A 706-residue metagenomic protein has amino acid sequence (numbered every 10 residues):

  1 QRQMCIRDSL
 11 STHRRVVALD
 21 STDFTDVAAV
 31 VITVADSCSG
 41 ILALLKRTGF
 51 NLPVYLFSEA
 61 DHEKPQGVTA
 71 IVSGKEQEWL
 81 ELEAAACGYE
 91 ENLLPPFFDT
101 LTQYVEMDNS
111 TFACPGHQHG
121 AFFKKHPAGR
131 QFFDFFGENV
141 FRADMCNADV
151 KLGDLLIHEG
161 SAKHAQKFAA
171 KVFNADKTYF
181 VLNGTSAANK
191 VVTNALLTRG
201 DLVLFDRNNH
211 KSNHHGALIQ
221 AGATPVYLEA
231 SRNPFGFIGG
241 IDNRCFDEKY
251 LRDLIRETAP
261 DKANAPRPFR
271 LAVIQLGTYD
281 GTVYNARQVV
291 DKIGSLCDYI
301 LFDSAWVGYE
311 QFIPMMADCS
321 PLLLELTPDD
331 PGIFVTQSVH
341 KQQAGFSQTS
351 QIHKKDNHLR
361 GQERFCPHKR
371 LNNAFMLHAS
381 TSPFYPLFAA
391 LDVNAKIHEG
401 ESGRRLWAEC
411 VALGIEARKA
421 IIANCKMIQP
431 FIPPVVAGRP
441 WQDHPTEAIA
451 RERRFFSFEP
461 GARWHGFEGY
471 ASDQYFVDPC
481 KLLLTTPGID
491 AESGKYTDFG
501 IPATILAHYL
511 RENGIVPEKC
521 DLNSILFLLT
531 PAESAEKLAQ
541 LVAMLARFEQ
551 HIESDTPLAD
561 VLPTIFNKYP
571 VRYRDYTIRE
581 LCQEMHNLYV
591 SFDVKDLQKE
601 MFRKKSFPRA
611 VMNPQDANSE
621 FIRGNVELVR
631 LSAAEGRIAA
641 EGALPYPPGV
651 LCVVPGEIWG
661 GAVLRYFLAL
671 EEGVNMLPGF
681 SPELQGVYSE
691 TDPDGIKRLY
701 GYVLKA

Functional and structural regions predicted by a protein language model:
R2-I6: Short, small-residue-biased leader/transition segments that mark boundaries at the very start of proteins
S11, V16, T22-V34, S39 (+5 more regions): Non-catalytic terminal extensions of PLP-dependent enzymes
A28-V31, K177, L202, L271: Structural motif
L44-F50, P328-D330: Short, conserved loop/helix-junction motifs that constitute active-site signature segments in enzyme catalytic cores
V54-E59, L301-S304: ADP-ribose/adenylate-binding Rossmann-like module
A128-Q220, V226: Long, structured ligand/cofactor-binding scaffold of large enzymes
K171, A187-T198, L202-C425: Conserved PLP-enzyme active-site core in the AAT-like
T178-Y179, T336, G514-E518: A short linear hydrophobic-aromatic micro-motif
